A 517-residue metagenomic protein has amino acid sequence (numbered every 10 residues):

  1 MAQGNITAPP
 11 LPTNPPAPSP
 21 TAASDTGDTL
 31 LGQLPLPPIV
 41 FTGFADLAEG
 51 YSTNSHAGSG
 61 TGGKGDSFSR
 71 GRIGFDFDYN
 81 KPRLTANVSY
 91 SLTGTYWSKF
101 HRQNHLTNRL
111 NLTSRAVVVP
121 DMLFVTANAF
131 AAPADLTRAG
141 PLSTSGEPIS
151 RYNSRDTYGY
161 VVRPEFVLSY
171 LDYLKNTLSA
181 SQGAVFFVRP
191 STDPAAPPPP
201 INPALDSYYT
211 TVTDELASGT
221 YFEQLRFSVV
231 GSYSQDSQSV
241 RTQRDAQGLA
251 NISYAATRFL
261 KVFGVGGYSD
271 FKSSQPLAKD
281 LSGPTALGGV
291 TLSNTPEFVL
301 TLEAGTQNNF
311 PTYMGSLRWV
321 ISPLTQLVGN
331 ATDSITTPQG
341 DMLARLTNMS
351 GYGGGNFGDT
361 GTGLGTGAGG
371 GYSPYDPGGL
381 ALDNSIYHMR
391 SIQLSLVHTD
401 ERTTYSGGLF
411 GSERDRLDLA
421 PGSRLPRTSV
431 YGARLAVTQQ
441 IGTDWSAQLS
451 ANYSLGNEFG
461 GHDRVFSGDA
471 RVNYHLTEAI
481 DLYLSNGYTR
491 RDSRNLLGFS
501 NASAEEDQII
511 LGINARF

Functional and structural regions predicted by a protein language model:
A2-F517: Gram-negative and organellar
